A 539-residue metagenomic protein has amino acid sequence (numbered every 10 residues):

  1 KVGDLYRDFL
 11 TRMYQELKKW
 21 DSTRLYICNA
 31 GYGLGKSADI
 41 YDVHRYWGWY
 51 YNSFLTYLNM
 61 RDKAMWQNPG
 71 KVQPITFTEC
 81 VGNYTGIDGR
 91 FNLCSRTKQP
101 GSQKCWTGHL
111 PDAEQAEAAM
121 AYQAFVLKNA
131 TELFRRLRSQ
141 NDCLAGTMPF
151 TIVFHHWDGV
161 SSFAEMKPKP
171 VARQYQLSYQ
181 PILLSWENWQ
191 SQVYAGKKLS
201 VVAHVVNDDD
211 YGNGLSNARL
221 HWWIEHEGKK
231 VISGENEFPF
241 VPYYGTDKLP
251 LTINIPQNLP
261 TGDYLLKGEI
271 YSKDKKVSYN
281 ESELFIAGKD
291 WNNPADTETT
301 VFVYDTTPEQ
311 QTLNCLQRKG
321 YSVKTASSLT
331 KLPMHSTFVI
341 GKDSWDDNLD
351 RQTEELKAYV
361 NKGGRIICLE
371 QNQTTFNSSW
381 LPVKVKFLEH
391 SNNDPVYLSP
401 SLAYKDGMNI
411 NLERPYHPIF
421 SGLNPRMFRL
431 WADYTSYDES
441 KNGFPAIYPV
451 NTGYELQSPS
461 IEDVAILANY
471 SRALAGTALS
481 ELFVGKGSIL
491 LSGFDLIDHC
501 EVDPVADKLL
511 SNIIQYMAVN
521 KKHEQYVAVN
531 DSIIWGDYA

Functional and structural regions predicted by a protein language model:
K1-I40: Active-site neighborhood of glycoside hydrolase catalytic domains
L10, Q15, S37, L58-P242: Substrate-binding clefts and catalytic carboxylate motifs of secreted carbohydrate-active enzymes
N29-F54, Q73-G82: Aromatic- and acid-rich polysaccharide-binding/catalytic face of secreted or lumenal carbohydrate-active enzymes
V241, T252-P260: Short, surface-exposed loop/turn segments at beta-strand-coil junctions that are enriched for proline with nearby
S282-T306: Low-complexity, Pro/Ser/Thr- and charge-rich linker/hinge segments at domain boundaries
T297-L388, L479-S480, K486, L490-E501 (+1 more regions): Helical hinge/lid and interdomain linker segments adjacent to catalytic or ligand-binding clefts that mediate domain
N314, D394-P504, K521-A539: Catalytic beta-strand/loop cores that center a nucleophilic Ser/Cys/Thr and support acyl-enzyme chemistry
D343-E439, V502-V505, L509-S511: A glycine-rich, often tryptophan-bearing local segment used as a flexible ligand/cofactor-contacting loop or short
